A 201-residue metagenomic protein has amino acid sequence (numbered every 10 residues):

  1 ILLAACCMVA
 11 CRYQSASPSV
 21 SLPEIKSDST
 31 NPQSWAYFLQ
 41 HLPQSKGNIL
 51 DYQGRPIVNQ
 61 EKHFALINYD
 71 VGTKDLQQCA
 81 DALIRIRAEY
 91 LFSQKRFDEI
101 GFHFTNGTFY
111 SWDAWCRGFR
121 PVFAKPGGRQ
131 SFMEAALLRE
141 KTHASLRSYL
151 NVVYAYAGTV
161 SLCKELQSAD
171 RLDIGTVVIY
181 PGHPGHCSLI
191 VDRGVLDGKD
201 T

Functional and structural regions predicted by a protein language model:
I1-L3: Sec-dependent signal peptide recognition, specifically the positively charged N-region followed immediately by
V9-A10: C-terminal motif of bacterial Sec signal peptides marking the signal peptidase cleavage site
Y13-E61, A65, D70-Q78: N-terminal module-boundary/linker segments of secreted carbohydrate-active enzymes
T73-L166: Extracellular-facing segments of soluble proteins and assemblies that are Gly/Ser/Thr-biased and enriched in aromatics
L166-D173: Short, well-ordered loop/turn sites that connect or cap secondary structure elements
I179-C187: Short coil-to-beta-strand transition motifs
H186-L196: Short beta-strand-centered aromatic/proline hotspots
K199-T201: Short solvent-exposed strand/turn elements
